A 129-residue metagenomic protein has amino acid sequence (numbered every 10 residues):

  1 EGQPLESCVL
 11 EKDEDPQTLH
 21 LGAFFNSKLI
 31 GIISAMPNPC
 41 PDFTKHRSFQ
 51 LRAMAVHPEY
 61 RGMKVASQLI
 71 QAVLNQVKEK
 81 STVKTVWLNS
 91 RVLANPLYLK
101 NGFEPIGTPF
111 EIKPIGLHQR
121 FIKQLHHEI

Functional and structural regions predicted by a protein language model:
E1-N26: Active-site rim helix/loop that mediates acceptor-substrate recognition in acyltransferases
S7, T18-G22, I32, A53 (+2 more regions): Short hydrophobic/aromatic beta-strand element in the GNAT-like acyltransferase core that lines or flanks the acyl-donor
G22, K28-P39, Q50-A55: Conserved beta-strand in the GNAT
N38-M54, R61, K80-T82, I115-L117: A conserved beta-turn-beta hairpin within the catalytic core of GNAT-like acetyltransferases that forms part
V56, G62-N75: Conserved acetyl-CoA-binding loop-helix of GNAT-fold acetyltransferases
V77-S90: Conserved GNAT acetyl-CoA-binding A-motif
W87-N89, L99, E104-R120: Conserved catalytic-core motifs of GNAT/GCN5-like acyltransferases
L125-I129: Generic C-terminal helix-cap and adjacent flexible tail
